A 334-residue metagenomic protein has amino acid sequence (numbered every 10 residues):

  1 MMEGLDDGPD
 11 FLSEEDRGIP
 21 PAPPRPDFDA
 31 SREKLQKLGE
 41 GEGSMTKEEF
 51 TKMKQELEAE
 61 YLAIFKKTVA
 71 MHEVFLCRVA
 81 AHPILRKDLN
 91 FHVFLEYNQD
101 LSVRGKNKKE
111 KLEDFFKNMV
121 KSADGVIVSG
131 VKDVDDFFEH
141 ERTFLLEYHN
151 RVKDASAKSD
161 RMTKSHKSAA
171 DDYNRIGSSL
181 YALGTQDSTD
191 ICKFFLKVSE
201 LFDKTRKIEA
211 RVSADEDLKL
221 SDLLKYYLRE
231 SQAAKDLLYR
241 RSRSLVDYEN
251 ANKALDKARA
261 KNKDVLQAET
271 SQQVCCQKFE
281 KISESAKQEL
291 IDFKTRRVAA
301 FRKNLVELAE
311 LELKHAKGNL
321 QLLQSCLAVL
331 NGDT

Functional and structural regions predicted by a protein language model:
M1-A155, T334: Phox homology (PX) phosphoinositide-binding domain
K108-T334: C-terminal, extended alpha-helical scaffolding domains
